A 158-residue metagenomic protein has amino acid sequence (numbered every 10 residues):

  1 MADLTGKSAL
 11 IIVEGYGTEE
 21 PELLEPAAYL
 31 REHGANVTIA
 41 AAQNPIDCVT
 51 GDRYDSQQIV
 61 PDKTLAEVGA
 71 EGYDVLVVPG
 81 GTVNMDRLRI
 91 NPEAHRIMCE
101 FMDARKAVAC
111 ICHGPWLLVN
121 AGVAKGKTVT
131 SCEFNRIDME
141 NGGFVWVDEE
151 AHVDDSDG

Functional and structural regions predicted by a protein language model:
A2-I46, Q58-G158: Active-site-adjacent pocket-lining segments in enzyme domains
G51-I59: Charged, often glycine-rich, active-site loop that binds/positions anionic groups
